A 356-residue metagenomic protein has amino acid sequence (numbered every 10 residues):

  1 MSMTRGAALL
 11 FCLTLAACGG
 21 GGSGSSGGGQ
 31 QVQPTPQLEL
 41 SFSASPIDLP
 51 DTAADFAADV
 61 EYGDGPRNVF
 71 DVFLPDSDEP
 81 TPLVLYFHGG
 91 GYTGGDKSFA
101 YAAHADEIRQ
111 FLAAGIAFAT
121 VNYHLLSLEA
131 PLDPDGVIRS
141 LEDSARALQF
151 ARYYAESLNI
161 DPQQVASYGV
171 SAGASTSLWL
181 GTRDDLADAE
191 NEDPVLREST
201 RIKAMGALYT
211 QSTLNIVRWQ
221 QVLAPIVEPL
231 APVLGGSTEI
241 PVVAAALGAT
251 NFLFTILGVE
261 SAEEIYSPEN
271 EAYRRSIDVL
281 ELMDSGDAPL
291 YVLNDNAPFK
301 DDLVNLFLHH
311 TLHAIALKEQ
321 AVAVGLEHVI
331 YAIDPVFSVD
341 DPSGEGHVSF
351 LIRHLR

Functional and structural regions predicted by a protein language model:
T14-A17: C-terminal motif of bacterial Sec signal peptides marking the signal peptidase cleavage site
P34-D78: N-terminal cap/lid segment of alpha/beta-hydrolase-fold proteins
P36, D193-D287, V304-F307: Accessory cap/linker subdomain of secreted extracellular hydrolases
P80-Y92: Short beta-strand element of the alpha/beta-hydrolase
S98-T120: Short amphipathic alpha-helix adjacent to the substrate-entry channel of hydrolases
P134-E156: Alpha/beta-hydrolase active-site loop
Q149-I226: Primarily recognizes the serine-hydrolase "nucleophile elbow" in alpha/beta-hydrolase and SGNH/GDSL folds
L290-D301, N305-L306, T311-R356: C-terminal catalytic histidine-bearing segment of alpha/beta-hydrolase fold enzymes
